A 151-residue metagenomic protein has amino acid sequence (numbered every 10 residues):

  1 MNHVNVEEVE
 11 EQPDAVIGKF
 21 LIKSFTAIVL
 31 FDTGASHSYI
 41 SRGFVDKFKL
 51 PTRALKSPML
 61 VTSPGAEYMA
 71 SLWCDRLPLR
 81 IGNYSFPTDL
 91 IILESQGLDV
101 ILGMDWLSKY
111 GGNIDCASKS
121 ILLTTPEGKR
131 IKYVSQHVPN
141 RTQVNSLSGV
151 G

Functional and structural regions predicted by a protein language model:
M1-Q12: Intrinsically disordered, low-complexity arginine-rich tails of RNA-binding/processing proteins
E10-A27, R80: A short acidic-Thr-Gly-centered motif at the start of a beta-strand
T26-I28, T33-G151: Aspartic protease core domain of the pepsin/retropepsin superfamily
